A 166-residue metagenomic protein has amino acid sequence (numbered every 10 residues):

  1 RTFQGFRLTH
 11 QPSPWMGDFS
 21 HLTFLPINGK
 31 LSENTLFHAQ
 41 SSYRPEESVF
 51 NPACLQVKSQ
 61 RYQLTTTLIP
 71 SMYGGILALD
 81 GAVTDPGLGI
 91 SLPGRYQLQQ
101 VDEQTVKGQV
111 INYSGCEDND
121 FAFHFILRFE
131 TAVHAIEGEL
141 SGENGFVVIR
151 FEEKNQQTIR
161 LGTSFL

Functional and structural regions predicted by a protein language model:
R1-L166: Accessory carbohydrate-recognition regions in carbohydrate-active enzymes
